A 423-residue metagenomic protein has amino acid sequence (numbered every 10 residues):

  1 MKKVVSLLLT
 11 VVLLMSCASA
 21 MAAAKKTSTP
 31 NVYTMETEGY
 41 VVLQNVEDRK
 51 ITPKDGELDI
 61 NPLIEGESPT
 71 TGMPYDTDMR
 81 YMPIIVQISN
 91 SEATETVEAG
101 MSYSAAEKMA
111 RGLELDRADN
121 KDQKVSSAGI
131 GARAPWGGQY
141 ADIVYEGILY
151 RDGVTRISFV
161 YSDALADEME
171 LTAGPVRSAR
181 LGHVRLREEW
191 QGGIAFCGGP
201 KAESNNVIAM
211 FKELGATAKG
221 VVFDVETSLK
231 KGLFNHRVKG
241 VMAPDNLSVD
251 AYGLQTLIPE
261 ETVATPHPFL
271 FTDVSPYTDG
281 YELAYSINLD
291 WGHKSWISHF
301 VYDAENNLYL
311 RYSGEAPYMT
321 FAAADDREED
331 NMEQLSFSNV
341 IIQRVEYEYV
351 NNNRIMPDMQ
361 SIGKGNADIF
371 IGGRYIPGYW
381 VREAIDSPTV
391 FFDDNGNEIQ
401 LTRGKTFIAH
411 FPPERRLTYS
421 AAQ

Functional and structural regions predicted by a protein language model:
M1-L9: Positively charged n-region of N-terminal signal peptides that target proteins for export
C17-S28: Sec-dependent signal peptide cleavage junction
K26-A141, D152-Q423: A surface/extracellular/periplasmic glyco- and lipid-processing/surface-interacting theme
G147-Y150: Structured segments of extracytoplasmic/periplasmic soluble domains in secreted or envelope-associated proteins
